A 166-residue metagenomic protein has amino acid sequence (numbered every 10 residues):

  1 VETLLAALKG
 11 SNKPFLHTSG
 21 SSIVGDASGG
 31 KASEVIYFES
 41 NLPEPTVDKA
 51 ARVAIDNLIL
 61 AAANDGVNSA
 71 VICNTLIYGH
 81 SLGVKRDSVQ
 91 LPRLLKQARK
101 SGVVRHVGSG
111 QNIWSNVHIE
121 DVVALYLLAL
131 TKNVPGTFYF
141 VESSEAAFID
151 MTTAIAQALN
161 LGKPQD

Functional and structural regions predicted by a protein language model:
E2-A54, A70: Conserved Rossmann-fold NAD(P)-dependent oxidoreductase catalytic core, especially the SDR/UDP-sugar
G20-V24, T75-Y78, S101: Active-site segment of SDR-like NAD(P)-dependent oxidoreductases
T46-V47, Y78-D87, G108-I119: Glycine-rich "substrate-gating" loop/helix at the edge of Rossmann-like oxidoreductase active sites
A50, V89, V117, S143-A146: Residue-level signal for the nucleotide or nucleotide-sugar donor/cofactor binding architecture
D56-G83, P92: Conserved beta-loop-beta element that borders a ligand/cofactor-binding pocket
G79-P92, L128-Y139: Glycine/proline-rich active-site loop of Rossmann-fold NAD(P)-dependent oxidoreductases
R93-V117, L125: A conserved pocket-lining segment of Rossmann-fold NAD(P)-dependent short-chain dehydrogenase/reductase
V103, L125-D166: Mid/C-terminal beta-alpha module of Rossmann-like enzyme folds, strongest in SDR-family dehydrogenases/epimerases
